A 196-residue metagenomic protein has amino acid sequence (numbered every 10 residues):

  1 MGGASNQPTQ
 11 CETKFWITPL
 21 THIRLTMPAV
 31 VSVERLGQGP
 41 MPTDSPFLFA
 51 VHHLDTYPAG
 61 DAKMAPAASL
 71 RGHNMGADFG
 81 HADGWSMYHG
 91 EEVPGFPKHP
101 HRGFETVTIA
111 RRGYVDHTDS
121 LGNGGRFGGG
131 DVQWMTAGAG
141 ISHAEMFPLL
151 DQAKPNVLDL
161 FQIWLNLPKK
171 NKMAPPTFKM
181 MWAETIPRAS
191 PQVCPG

Functional and structural regions predicted by a protein language model:
Q7-Q10: Low-complexity, intrinsically disordered or signal/transmembrane-proximal segments
E12-I109: N-terminal, Lys/Arg-enriched amphipathic/low-complexity engagement segments that precede the first folded domain
P100-V115, W134, W164-P168: Short, conserved beta-strand element in jelly-roll/cupin
E105, G125, D131-Q133, H143 (+3 more regions): Generic beta-strand structural signal
V107-G129, G138, S142-A144: A short beta-strand-loop-beta hairpin characteristic of the jelly-roll/cupin
A137-K170: Ligand-binding loop in jelly-roll beta-barrel domains
D159, N166-G196: Conserved, well-structured core segments that form or line functional sites
